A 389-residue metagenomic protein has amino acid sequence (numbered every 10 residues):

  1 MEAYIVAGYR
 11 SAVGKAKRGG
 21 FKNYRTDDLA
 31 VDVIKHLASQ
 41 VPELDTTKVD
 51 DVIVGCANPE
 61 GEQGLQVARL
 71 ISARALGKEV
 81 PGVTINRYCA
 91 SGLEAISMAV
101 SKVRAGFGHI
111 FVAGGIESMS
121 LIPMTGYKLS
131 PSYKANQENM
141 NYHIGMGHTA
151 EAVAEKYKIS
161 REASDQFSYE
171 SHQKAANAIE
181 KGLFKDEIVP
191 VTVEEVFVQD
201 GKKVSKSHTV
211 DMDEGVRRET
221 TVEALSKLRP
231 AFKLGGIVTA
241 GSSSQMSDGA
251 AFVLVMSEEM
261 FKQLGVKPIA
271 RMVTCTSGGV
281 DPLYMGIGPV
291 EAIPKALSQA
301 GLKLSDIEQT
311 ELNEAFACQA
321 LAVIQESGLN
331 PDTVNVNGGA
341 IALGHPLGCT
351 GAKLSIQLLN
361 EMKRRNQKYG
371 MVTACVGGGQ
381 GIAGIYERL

Functional and structural regions predicted by a protein language model:
M1-T26, T221-I287, E291, S298 (+3 more regions): Condensing-enzyme catalytic core mediating Claisen C-C bond formation in acyl metabolism
R10-A12, N23, D27-D32, E43 (+3 more regions): N-terminal extracellular/periplasmic Venus flytrap/periplasmic-binding protein-like
F21-I110, G115-Y133, I188-V210, L283 (+1 more regions): Conserved beta-ketoacyl condensing-enzyme motif
Y24, N58-H109, N141-H148, E219-Q245 (+3 more regions): Conserved catalytic cysteine-centered active-site region of acyl-thioester-dependent Claisen-condensing enzymes
T26-P42, V67-I71, A95, M146-V153 (+5 more regions): Short, well-ordered amphipathic alpha-helical segments that serve as non-catalytic structural scaffolds within diverse
R87-I116, A154-F184, F252-E259, I324 (+2 more regions): Active-site-proximal alpha-helical scaffold in enzymes
E187, V273-A342: Active-site pocket-lining segment
